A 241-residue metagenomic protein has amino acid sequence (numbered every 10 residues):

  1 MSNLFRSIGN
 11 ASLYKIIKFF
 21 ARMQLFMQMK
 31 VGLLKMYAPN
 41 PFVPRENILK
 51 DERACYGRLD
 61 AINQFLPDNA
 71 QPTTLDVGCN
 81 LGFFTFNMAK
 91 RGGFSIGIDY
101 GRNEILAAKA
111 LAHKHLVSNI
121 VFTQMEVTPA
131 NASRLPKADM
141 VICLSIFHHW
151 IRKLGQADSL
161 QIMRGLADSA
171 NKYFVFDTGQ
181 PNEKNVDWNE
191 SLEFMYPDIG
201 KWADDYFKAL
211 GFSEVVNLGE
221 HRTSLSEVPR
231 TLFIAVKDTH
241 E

Functional and structural regions predicted by a protein language model:
K50-A70: Conserved alpha-helix/loop element of class I SAM-dependent methyltransferases that forms part of the SAM/SAH-binding
Q71-N80: Conserved class I S-adenosyl-L-methionine
G82-F86: Glycine-rich SAM-binding Motif I of class I
F94-D99: Conserved SAM-binding motif I beta-strand of class I
A108-K109: Conserved SAM-binding loop
I142: A conserved beta-strand element that flanks and buttresses the S-adenosyl-L-methionine
W150-G165: A short, conserved alpha-helix within the catalytic core of class I
A170-P181: Conserved beta-strand signature within the Rossmann-like core of class I S-adenosyl-L-methionine
